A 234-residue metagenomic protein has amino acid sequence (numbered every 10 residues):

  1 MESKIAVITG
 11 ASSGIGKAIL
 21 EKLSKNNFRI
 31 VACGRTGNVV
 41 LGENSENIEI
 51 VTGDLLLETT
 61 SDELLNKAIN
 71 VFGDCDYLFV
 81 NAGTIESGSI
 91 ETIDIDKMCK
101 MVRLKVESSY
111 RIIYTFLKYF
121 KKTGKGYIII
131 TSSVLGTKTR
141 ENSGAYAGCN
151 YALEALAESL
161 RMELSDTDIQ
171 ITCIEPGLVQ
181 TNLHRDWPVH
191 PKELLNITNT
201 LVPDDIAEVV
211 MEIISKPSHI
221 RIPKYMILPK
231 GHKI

Functional and structural regions predicted by a protein language model:
S12-S13: Conserved glycine-rich cofactor-binding loop
N26-L41: Conserved glycine-rich Rossmann-like NAD(P)H-binding loop of the short-chain dehydrogenase/reductase
S89-I90, K97-V102: Substrate-binding pocket helix/loop in short-chain dehydrogenase/reductase
I113, C149-A152: Active-site helix of classical SDR
K118, M162-S165: Alpha-helical segment proximal to the catalytic Tyr-Lys
S133: Residue(s) in the substrate-gating loop at a strand-loop-helix junction that position the organic substrate next
C173-I174, L194-G231: C-terminal helical subdomain
